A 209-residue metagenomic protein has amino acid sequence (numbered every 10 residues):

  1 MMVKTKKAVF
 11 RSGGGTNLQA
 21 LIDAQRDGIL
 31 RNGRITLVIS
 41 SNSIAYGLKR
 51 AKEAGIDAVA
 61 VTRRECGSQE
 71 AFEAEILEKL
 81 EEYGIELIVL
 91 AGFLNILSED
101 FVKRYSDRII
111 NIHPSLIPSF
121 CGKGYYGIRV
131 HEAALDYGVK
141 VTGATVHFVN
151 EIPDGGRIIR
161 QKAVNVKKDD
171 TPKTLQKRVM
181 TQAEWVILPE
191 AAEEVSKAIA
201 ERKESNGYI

Functional and structural regions predicted by a protein language model:
M1-I209: One-carbon transfer enzymes
